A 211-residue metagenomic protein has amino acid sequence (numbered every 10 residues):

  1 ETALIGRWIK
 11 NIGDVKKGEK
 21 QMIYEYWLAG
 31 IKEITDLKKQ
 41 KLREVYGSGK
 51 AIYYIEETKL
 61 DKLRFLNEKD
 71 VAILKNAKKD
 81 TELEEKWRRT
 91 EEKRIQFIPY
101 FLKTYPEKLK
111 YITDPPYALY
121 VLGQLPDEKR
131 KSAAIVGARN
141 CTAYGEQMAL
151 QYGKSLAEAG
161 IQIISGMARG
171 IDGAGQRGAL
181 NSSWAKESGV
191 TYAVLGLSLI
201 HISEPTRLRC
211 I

Functional and structural regions predicted by a protein language model:
E1-T2, M22: Accessible peptide chain termini
T2-A3, T206: Ala/Thr-enriched low-complexity intrinsically disordered regions
G18-K103: Short, small/acidic-rich helices and loops at N termini and domain boundaries of DNA replication/processing enzymes
E19-M22, P99-S203, R207: Glycine-biased, small-residue-rich flexible motifs in mid-sequence functional cores and linkers
